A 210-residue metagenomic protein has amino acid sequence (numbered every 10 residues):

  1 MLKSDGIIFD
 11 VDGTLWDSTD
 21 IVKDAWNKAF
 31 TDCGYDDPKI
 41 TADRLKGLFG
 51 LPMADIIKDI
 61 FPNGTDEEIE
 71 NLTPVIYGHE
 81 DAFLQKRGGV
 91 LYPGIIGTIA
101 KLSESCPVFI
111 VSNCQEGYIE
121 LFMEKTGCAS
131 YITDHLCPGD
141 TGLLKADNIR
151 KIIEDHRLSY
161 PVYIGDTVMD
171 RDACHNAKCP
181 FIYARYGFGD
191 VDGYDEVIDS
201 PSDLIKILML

Functional and structural regions predicted by a protein language model:
M1-D5, E116, E120-L210: Asp-based, Mg2+/Mn2+-dependent phosphohydrolase catalytic module
L2-P93: N-terminal helical cap/lid subdomain that shapes the substrate entry/recognition surface in HAD-like hydrolases
F9, I110, Y163-G165: A structural signal for the hydrophobic beta-strands that form the central parallel beta-sheet of Rossmann-like
T14, S112-C114: Conserved phosphate-coupling serine/threonine residues in phosphotransfer and NTP-handling enzymes
I21, L48, P52, V90-G94 (+4 more regions): Short beta->alpha linker loops
K39-A42, Y92, I96, L143-A146 (+1 more regions): Structural motif corresponding to alpha-helix initiation and N-cap regions
A82-I110, A146: Short, acidic loop-to-helix structural element flanking the phosphoryl-transfer center in phosphate-processing enzymes
